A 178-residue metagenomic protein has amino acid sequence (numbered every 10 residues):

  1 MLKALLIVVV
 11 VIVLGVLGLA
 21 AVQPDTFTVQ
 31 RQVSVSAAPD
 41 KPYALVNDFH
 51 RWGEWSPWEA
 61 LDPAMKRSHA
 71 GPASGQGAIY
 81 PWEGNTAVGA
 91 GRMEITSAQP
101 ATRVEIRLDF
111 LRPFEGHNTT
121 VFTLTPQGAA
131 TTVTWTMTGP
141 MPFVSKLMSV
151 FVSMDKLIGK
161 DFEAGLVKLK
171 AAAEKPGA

Functional and structural regions predicted by a protein language model:
A4-R67, P72-A73: Hydrophobic ligand-binding cavity/cleft-lining segments
Q23-D25, P72, N85-A87, R112-G116 (+1 more regions): A generic structural micro-feature
T28-Q30, V88-M93, E115-V121: Short, surface-exposed coil-to-beta transition loops
Q32-S36, P81-E83, E94, E105-R107 (+1 more regions): Generic structural detector for well-ordered beta-strands
P39, Y43-W52, G77, R92 (+4 more regions): Extracytoplasmic/secreted envelope proteins and their assembly/folding machinery, especially bacterial periplasmic
F49-Q99, L147-M148: Extracytoplasmic/periplasmic/luminal assembly and interaction segments in envelope/secretory/respiratory proteins
R67, K170-A178: Short, highly charged C-terminal tails/helix-capping segments
T96-S97, R107-E163, L169-A171: Beta-strand/loop substructures that line and gate deep hydrophobic ligand-binding cavities in soluble
